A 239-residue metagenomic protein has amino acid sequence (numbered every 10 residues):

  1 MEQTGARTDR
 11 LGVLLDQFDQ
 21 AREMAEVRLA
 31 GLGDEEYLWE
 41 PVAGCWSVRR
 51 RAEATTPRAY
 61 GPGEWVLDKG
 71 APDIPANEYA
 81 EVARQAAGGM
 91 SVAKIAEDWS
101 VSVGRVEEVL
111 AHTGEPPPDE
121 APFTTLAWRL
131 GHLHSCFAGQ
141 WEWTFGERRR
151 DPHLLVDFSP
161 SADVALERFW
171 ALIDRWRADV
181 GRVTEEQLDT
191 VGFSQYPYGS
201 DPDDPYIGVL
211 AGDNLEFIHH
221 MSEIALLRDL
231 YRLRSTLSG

Functional and structural regions predicted by a protein language model:
M1-D73, A111-L155, S194-G239: Short, contiguous alpha-helical
L15, L29, V103, L166 (+1 more regions): Heptad-repeat amphipathic alpha-helical coiled-coil interaction surface used for oligomerization/assembly
I74-M90: Short, amphipathic alpha-helical "recognition" segments used to contact nucleic acids or chromatin
V82, V103-T113: Major-groove recognition helix of helix-turn-helix-like DNA-binding domains
S91-V92, S102, T125: Residues that mark the N-terminal boundary/hinge immediately upstream of a DNA-recognition element
K94-D98: Short alpha-helical "recognition helix" segments of helix-turn-helix
D157-F193, P205-I218: Acidic/histidine-rich alpha-helical segments that form the ligand environment of transition-metal centers
